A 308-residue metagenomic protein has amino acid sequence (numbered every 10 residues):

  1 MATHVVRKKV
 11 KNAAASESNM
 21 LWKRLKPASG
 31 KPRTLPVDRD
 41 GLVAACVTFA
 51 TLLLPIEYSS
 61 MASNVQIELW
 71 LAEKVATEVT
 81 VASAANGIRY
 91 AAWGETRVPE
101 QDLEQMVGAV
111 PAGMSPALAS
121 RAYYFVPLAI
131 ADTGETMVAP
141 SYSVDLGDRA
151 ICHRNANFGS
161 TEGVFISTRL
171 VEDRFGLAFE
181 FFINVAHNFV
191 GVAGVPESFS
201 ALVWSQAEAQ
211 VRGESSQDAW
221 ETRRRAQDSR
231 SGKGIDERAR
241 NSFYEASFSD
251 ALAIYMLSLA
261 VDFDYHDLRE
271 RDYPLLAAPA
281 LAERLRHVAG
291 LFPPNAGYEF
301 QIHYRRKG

Functional and structural regions predicted by a protein language model:
A2-K8, W22, L53-V75, V79 (+1 more regions): Pan-zinc metallopeptidase signature
A2-P32, P36-D38, L42, C46-V98: Non-catalytic architectural context of zinc metalloproteases
A85-R174: Auxiliary, metal-adjacent structural segments of Zn-dependent hydrolase domains
R174-I183, N188, A246: Active-site alpha-helix of zinc metalloproteases
F175, F179, G191-A226, Y265-L268: Post-HEXXH active-site segment of zinc metalloproteases
A186-G194, A253: Active-site-flanking alpha-helical
R230-G234: Acidic/His metal-coordination segments adjacent to aromatic residues that form catalytic metal sites in metalloenzymes
